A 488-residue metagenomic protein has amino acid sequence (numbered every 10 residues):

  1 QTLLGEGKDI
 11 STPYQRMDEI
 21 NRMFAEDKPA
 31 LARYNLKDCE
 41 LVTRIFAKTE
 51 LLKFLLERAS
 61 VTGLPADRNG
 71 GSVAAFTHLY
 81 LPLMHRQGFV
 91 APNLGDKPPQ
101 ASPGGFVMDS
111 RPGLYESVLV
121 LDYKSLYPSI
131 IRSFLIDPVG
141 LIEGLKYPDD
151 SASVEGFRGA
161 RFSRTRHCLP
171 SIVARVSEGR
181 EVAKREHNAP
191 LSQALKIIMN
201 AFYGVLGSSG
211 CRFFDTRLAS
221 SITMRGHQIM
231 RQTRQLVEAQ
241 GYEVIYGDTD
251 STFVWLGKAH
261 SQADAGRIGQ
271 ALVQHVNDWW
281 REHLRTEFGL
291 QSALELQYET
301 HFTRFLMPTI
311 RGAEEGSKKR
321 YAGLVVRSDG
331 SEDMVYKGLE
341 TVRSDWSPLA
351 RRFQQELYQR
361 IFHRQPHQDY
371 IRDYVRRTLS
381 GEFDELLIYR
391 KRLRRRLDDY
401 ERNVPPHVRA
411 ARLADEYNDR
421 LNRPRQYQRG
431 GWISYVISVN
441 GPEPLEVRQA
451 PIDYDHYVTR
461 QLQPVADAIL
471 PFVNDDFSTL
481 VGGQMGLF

Functional and structural regions predicted by a protein language model:
Q1, D38, V42, R180 (+2 more regions): A residue-level signal for conserved active-site and pocket-lining positions in enzyme catalytic cores
Q1-C39: Active-site-proximal helix-loop-helix substrate-binding element of RNase H-like nuclease domains
S11-M17, G204-S208, E243-F253: Core alpha/beta catalytic barrel or barrel-like domain that forms the active/cofactor pocket in diverse metabolic
M23, V205-M224: Gly-rich Lys/Arg/Thr-decorated short loops/hinges at beta-loop-alpha junctions or inter-strand turns that position
N35-T49, V176, L195, F202 (+2 more regions): Short amphipathic alpha-helical coiled-coil/interface segments
L52, L56-G144, P148, H187 (+5 more regions): DNA-dependent DNA polymerase catalytic subunits
S133-G179: Short, exposed interaction patches on small structured surface elements
R164-C211: Active-site cores of enzymes that catalyze phosphoryl transfer or operate on phosphate-rich substrates
